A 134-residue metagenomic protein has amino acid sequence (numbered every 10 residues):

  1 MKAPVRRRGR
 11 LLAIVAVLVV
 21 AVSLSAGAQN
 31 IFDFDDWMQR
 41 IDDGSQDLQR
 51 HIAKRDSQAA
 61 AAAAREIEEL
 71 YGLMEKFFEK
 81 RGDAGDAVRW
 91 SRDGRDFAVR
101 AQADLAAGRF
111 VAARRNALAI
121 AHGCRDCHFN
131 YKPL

Functional and structural regions predicted by a protein language model:
M1-V5, S23, H122: A general, composition-driven signal for non-globular sequence regions
K2-I14: Bacterial N-terminal signal peptides that target proteins for export
R7, V17-L18, Q58, V111: A generic structural micro-environment signature that highlights single residues at secondary-structure boundaries
A13-S23: Bacterial N-terminal signal peptides
V22-L24, F78, Y131: A broad structural signal for alpha-helix termini and local helix breaks/kinks
A26-A121: Extracytoplasmic c-type cytochrome modules immediately beyond a signal peptide or single-pass transmembrane anchor
I120-K132: The canonical Cys-X-X-Cys-His
